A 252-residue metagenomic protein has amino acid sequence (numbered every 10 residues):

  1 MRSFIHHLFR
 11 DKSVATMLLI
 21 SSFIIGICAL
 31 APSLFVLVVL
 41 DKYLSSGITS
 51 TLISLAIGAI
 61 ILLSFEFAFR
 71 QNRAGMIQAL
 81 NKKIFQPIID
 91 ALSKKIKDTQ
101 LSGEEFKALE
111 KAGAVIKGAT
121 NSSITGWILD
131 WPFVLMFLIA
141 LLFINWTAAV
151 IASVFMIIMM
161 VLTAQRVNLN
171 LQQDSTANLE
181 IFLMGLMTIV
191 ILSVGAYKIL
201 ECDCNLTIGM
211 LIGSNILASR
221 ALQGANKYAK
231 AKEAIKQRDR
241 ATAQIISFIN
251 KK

Functional and structural regions predicted by a protein language model:
M1, Q78-G118, V167-L169, D239-N250: Extended non-transmembrane interhelical loops and adjacent amphipathic helices of multipass membrane proteins
M1-A31, S45, T49-S54, R73 (+5 more regions): Membrane-integrated ABC transporters
A15-N72, F143, T147, S193 (+1 more regions): Transmembrane helix-loop-helix hairpins at lipid-water interfaces of multipass membrane proteins, especially the type-1
S22-L30, L63-F67, K83, K95 (+5 more regions): Residue-level hotspots within the lipid-embedded alpha helices of multi-pass solute transporters
L30-L37, T125-R166, L171-G213: A hydrophobic transmembrane-helix motif
P32-V39, I57, R73, I77 (+6 more regions): Hydrophobic/aromatic residues in alpha-helical transmembrane segments
E105, T120, S175-N178, T207-G213 (+3 more regions): DHp/HisKA histidine-phosphotransfer helix
A221-F248: Cytosolic ends of transmembrane helices, especially the final helix of ABC transmembrane type-1 domains
